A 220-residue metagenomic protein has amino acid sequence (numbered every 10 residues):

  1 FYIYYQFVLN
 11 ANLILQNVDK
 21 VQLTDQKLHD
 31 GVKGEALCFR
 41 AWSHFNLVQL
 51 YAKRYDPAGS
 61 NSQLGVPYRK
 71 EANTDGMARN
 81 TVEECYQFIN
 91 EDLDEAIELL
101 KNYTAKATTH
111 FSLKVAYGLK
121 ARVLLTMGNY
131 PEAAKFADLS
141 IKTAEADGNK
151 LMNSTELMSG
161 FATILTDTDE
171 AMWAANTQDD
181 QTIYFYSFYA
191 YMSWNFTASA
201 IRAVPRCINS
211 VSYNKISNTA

Functional and structural regions predicted by a protein language model:
F1-Y51, N80, E98-K101: Conserved, well-structured interaction surfaces
N10, L37, C85, D92 (+3 more regions): Alpha-helical solenoid repeat scaffolds, predominantly canonical TPR units
V48-Y55, T104-A105, T126-N129: Short coil/turn linking the two alpha-helices of tandem helical-hairpin repeats
A134-A220: Hydrophobic-face positions in mid-chain alpha helices that act as interaction patches
